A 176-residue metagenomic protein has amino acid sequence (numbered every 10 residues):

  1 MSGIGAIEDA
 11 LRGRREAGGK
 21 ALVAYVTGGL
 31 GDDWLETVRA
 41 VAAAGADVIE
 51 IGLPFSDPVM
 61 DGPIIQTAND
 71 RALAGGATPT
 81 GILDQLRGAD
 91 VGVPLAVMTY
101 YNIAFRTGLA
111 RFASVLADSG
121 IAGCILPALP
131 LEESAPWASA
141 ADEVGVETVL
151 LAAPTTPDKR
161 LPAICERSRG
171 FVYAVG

Functional and structural regions predicted by a protein language model:
M1-V23, Q85-L86, A163: N-terminal amphipathic alpha-helix/helix-capping segment at the start of soluble metabolic enzymes
A6-D9, G13, G62-A96, S139-A153: Alpha-helix-loop-beta-strand connector modules within alpha/beta enzyme cores
R14-G19, A44-V59: N-terminal glycine-rich anion-binding loops that anchor highly charged ligand groups
K20-W34, P94-G108, E147-T156: Active-site mouth loops of central-metabolism enzymes
A24, V41, I49-G52, L116 (+1 more regions): Conserved, mostly hydrophobic/aromatic
D32-A43, T156-R167: Catalytic cores of alpha/beta
G45-D47, L116-A122, D142-V149, E166-Y173: Glycine-enriched alpha-helix->loop->beta-strand junction motifs that scaffold or abut catalytic
L73-A77, V97-T99, G120-E133, E147-T156 (+2 more regions): Catalytic beta/alpha-barrel core
